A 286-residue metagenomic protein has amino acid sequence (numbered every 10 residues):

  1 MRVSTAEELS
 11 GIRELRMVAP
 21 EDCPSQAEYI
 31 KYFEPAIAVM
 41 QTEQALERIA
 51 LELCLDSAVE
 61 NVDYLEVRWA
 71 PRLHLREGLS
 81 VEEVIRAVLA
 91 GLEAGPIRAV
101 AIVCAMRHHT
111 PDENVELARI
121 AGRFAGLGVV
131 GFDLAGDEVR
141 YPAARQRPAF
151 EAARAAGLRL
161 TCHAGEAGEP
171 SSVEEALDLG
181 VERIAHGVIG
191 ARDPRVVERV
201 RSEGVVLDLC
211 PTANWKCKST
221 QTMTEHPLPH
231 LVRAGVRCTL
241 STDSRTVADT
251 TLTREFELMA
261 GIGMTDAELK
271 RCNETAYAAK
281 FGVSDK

Functional and structural regions predicted by a protein language model:
M1-L158, A167-S172, D178, E182-R183 (+2 more regions): Metal-cofactor-binding active-site regions of metalloenzymes
C162: A glycine- and charged-residue-rich anion-binding loop/surface
